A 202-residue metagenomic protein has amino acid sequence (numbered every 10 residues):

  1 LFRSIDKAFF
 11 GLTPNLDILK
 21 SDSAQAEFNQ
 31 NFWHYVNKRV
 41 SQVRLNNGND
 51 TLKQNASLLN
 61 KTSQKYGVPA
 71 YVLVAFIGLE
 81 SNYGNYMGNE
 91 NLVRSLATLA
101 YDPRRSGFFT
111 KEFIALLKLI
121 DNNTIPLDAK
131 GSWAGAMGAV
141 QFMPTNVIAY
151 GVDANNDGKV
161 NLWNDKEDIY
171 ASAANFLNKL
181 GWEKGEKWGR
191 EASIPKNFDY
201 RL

Functional and structural regions predicted by a protein language model:
S4-K7, Q54-K61, Y71-A75, N91 (+4 more regions): Extracytoplasmic/secreted proteins, especially bacterial periplasmic and envelope-associated proteins
A8-L12, Q42-V43, N55, K61-P69 (+7 more regions): Structured segments of extracytoplasmic/periplasmic soluble domains in secreted or envelope-associated proteins
A8-Q54, K61: Signal peptide-directed extracytoplasmic domains
T13-S21, S81-E90, D102-S106, N122-D128 (+3 more regions): Secretory-pathway/luminal and periplasmic proteins that interact with or process carbohydrate-rich
L19-D22, N29-K38, Y86-F113, A173: Catalytic and substrate-binding regions of cell-wall glycan-acting enzymes that process beta-1,4-linked
N37-T51, L58-K65, N82, T98-S106 (+2 more regions): Second-shell loop/turn segments in exported
P126-L202: Flexible, glycine-rich surface segments
